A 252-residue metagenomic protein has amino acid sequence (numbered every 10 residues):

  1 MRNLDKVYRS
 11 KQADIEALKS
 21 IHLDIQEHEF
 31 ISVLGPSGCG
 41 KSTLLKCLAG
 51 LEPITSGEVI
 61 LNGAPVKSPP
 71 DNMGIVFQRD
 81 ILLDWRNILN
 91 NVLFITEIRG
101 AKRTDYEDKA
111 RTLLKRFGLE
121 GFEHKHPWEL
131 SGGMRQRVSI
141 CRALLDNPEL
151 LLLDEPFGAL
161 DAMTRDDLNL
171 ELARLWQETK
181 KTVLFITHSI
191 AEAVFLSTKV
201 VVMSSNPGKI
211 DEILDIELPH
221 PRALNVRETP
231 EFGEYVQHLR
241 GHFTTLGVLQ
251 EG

Functional and structural regions predicted by a protein language model:
L34-P36: The feature captures the beta-strand-to-loop junction immediately N-terminal to the Walker
A49: Helix-to-loop junction immediately C-terminal to a conserved catalytic motif
G57-P69: Conserved ABC transporter NBD signature motif
R86-L93: Short coil-to-helix segment of the ABC ATPase nucleotide-binding domain corresponding to the Q-loop/switch region
L93, E97, T104-F122, R174: Conserved ABC ATPase "signature" region
K125-W128, D146: Conserved signature/switch motifs of ABC ATPase nucleotide-binding domains
I140: Hydrophobic anchor residue at the start of the ABC signature
L151-D154: Catalytic Walker B motif of ABC-type/P-loop ATPase nucleotide-binding domains
